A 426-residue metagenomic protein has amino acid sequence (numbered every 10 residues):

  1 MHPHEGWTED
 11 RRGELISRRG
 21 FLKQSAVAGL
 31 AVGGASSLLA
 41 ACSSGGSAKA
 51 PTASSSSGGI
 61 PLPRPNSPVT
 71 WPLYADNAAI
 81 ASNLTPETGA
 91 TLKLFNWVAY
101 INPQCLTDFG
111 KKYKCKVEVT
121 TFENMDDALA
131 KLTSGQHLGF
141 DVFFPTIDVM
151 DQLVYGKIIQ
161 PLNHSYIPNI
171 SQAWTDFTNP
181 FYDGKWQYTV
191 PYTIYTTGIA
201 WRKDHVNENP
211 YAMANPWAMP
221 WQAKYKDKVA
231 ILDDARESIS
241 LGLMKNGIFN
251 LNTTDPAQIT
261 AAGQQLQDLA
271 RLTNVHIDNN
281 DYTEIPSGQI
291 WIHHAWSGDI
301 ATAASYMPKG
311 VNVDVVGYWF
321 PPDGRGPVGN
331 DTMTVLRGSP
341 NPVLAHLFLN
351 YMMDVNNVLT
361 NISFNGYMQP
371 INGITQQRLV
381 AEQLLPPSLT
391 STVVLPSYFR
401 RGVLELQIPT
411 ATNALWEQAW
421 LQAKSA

Functional and structural regions predicted by a protein language model:
M1-G20, V32-A40: N-terminal secretory signal peptides
S43-P51: Bacterial lipoprotein signal-peptidase II cleavage site
S67-Q152: Early extracytoplasmic/lumenal segment of secretory-pathway proteins
I80-N83, T133, L138-P145, Q160-W201 (+1 more regions): A structural signal for short loop-to-beta-strand junctions that line the ligand-binding cleft of periplasmic/secreted
A200-H205, M244-G247, G329-P342, T360-N361: A bilobed periplasmic-binding-protein/Venus flytrap-type ligand-binding module shared by bacterial periplasmic
A230-G242, N246, N250-G317: Ligand-binding pocket segment of bilobal, Venus flytrap-like solute-binding proteins
V335-V403: Mature extracytoplasmic/periplasmic domains
L395-A426: Conserved C-terminal helix/tail region of periplasmic/extracytoplasmic solute-binding proteins
